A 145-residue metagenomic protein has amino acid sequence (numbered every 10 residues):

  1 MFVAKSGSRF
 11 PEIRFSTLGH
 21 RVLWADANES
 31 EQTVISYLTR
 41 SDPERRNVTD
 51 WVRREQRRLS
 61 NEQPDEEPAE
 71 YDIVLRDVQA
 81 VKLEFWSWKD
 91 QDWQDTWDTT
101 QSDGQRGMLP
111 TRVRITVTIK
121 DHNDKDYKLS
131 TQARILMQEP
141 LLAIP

Functional and structural regions predicted by a protein language model:
M1-Q63: Extracytoplasmic beta-strand-rich oligomerization domains located immediately C-terminal to a leader/signal peptide
S8, T39-N47, I73-A80, G107-L109: A short, structured loop/turn motif at beta-sheet edges
E31-Q32, A69-D77: Short coil-to-beta-strand transition motifs
V34-S36, A69, S130-R134: A general secondary-structure boundary signal
E62-E70, D98-Q101: Short helix/strand-bridging catalytic loops that position acidic/His residues to coordinate divalent metals and engage
L75-P145: Short linear sequence signals and composition-biased patches located at protein termini or domain-edge surfaces
